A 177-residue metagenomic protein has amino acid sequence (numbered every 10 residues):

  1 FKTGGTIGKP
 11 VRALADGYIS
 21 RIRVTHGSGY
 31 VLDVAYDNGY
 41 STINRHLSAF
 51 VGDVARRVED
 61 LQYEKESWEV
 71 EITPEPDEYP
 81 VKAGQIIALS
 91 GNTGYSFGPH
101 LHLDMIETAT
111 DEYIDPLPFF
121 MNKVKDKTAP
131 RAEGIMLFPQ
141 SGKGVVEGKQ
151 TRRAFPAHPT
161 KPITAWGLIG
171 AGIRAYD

Functional and structural regions predicted by a protein language model:
F1-A15, G27, D33, G148-T160 (+2 more regions): Short glycine/threonine/proline-enriched tight-turn/helix- or strand-capping micro-motif at secondary-structure
T6, P76, S96, T164-W166: Surface-exposed coil/turn segments at beta-strand junctions on protein surfaces, enriched
K9-P10, I22, K143-V146: Short, solvent-exposed loop/turn elements at domain surfaces
V11, G17-I19, V81-A88, I169: Generic structural signal for buried aliphatic residues
A13-P74: Zn2+-dependent peptidoglycan hydrolase active-site motif and core
G27-Y40, E71-G142: Conserved, short, structured surface segments that act as functional micro-motifs
F120-D177: Low-complexity, disordered linker/stalk regions enriched in Pro/Thr/Ser/Gly
